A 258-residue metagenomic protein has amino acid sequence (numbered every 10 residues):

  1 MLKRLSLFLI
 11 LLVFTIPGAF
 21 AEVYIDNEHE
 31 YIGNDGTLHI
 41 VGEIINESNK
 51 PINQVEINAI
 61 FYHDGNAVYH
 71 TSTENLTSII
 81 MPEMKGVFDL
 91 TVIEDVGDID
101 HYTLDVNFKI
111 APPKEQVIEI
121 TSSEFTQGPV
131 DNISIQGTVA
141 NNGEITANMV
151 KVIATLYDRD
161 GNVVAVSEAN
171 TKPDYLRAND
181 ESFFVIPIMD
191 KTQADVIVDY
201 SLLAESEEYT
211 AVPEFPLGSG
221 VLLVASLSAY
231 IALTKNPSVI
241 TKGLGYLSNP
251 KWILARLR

Functional and structural regions predicted by a protein language model:
M1-E22, G42, Y209-R258: Secretory targeting signatures
E22-Y24, Q54, D64-E74, Q116-I118 (+1 more regions): Short beta-strand and strand-turn-strand segments in soluble, beta-rich domains
D35-V41, V130-Q136: Short, solvent-exposed loop/turn segments enriched in Ser/Thr/Gly
I44-N49, V139-G143: Asparagine-centered strand-capping/turn motif at beta-strand->loop junctions
K50-Q54, V68-Y69, I99, T146-M149 (+2 more regions): Short acidic/proline- and small/hydrophobic-mixed sequence motifs that coincide with surface turns and coil-to-beta
E56-A59, T73-L76, K151-A154, A169-T171: Hydrophobic beta-strand segments
N66-V96, V164-T192: Intrinsically disordered, low-complexity Pro/Gly/Ser/Thr-rich segments with frequent PxxP/GP/PP motifs and embedded
V92-N132, V166, V185, M189-A211: Terminal connector regions
